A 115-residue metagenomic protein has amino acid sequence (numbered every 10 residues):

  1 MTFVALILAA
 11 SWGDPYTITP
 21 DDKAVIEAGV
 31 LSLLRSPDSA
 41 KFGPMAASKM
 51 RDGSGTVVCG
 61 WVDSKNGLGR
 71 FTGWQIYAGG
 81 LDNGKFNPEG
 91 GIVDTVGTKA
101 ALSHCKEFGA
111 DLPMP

Functional and structural regions predicted by a protein language model:
M1-A10: Sec-dependent N-terminal signal peptides
A10-P115: Cystatin/cathelin-like cysteine-protease inhibitor module
